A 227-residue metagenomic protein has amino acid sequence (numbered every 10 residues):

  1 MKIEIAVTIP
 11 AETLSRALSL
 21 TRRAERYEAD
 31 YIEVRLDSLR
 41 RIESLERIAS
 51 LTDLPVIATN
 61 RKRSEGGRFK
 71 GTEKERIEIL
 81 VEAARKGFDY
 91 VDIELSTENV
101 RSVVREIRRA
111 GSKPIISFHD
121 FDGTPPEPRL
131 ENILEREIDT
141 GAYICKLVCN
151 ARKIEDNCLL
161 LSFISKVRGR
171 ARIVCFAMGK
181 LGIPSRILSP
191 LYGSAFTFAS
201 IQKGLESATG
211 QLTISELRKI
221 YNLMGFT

Functional and structural regions predicted by a protein language model:
M1-E65, E73-E75: Conserved N-terminal beta1-alpha1 strand-loop-helix module at the mouth
M1-I5, E28-D30, T52-V56, G87-D89 (+3 more regions): Short, well-ordered coil/turn segments that N-cap beta-strands
T8-P10, Y31-L39, F88-N99, S117-T124 (+2 more regions): Catalytic beta/alpha-barrel core
T21-R26, I42-V56, E82-K86, S102-G111 (+2 more regions): Acidic (Asp/Glu)-rich catalytic clusters
D37-D53, L95-G111, P125-R129, R152-K166 (+1 more regions): Active-site-adjacent beta->alpha loops and helix N-cap segments on the catalytic face of soluble alpha/beta enzymes
V56-R101: Glycine/small-residue-rich loop that forms an oxyanion/phosphate-binding "nest" at active or ligand-binding sites
R108-I144: Histidine/lysine/aspartate-rich catalytic loop segments that bind and position anionic ligands
S165-T227: C-terminal alpha-helical cap/extension of soluble enzyme domains
